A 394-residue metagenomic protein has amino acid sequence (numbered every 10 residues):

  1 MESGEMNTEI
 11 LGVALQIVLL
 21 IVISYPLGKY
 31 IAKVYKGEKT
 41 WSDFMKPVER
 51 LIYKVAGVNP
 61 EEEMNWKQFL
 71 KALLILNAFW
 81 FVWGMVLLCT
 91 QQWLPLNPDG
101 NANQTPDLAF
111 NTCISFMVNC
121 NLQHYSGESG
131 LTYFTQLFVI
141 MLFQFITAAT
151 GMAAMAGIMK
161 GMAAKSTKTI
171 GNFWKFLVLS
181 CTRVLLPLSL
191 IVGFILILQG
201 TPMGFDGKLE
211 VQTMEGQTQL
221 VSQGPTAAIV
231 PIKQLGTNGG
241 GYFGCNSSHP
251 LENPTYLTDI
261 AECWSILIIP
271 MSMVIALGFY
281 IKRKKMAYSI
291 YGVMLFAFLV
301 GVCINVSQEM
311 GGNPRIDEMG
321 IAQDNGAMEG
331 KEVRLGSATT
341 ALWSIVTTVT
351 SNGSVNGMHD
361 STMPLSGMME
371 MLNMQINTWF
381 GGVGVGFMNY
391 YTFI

Functional and structural regions predicted by a protein language model:
E2-N111, S166-G171, K175, L179-V211 (+1 more regions): N-terminal alpha-helical transmembrane segments of multi-pass membrane transport and channel/translocase proteins
M6-I10, A14, V18, E62-W66 (+18 more regions): Hydrophobic, aromatic-rich alpha-helical transmembrane segments and their membrane-interface anchor motifs
I21, K71-F81, F143-A153, E262-V274 (+1 more regions): Hydrophobic alpha-helical transmembrane segments
L74, L177, C181, M294-F298 (+2 more regions): Transmembrane helix-bundle signature of multi-pass membrane transporters/permeases
W83, L87-N97, S265-M273, G278-Y280 (+3 more regions): Segments forming glycine/polar-rich beta-alpha architectures that bind adenosine-containing cofactors
W93-V139, P202-W264, I316-G386: P-loop potassium selectivity filter motif centered on the GYG triad
L131-F205, Y256-Y288: A conserved hydrophobic secondary-structure block that centers on an alpha-helix together with its immediately flanking
V178-I229, A287-G326: Gly/Pro-rich turn-and-neighbor structural signature
